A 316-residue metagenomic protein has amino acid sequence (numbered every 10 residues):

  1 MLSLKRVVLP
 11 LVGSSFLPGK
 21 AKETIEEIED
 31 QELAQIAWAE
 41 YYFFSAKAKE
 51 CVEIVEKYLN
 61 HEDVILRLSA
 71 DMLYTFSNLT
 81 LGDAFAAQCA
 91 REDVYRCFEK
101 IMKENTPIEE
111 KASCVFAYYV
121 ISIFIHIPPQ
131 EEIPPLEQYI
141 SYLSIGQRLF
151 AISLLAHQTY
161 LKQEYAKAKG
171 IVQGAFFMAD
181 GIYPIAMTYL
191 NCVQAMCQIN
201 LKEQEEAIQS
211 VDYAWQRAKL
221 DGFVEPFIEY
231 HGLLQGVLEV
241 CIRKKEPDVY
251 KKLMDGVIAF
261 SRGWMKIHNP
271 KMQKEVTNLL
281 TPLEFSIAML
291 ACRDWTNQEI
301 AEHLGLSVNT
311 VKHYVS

Functional and structural regions predicted by a protein language model:
M1-S14, Q31-K47, L68-A84, E110-I127 (+3 more regions): Tandem amphipathic alpha-helical repeat scaffolds
P18, A48, A84, R91 (+3 more regions): TPR-repeat structural position
A21-Q31, E56-R67, D93-E109, P134-R148 (+2 more regions): Solenoid-like repeat scaffolds
R96, I208-D221, D248-I258: TPR/TPR-like (Sel1-like) alpha-helical repeat modules
G146-R148, Q163-Y165, F177-M196, N200 (+2 more regions): Alpha-helical solenoid repeat scaffolds used for protein-protein interaction
D248-K274: Intrinsically disordered or compositionally simple regulatory linkers and C-terminal tails in signal-transduction
I267-S316: Helix-turn-helix DNA-binding segment
